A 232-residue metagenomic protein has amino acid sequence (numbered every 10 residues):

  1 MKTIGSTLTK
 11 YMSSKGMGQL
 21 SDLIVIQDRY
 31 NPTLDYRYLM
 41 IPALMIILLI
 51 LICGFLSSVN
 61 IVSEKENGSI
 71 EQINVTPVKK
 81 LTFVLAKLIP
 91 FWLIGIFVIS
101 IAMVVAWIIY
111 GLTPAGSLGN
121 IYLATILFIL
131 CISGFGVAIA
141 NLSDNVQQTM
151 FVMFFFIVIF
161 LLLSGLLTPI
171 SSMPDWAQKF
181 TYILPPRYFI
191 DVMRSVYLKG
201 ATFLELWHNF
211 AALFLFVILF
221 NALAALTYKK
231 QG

Functional and structural regions predicted by a protein language model:
M1-L56: Transport-system extracytoplasmic interface segments
I46-I50, I94-V98, L127-F128, Y182 (+1 more regions): Alpha-helical transmembrane segments of multi-pass membrane transport proteins
I47-N67, V137: A hydrophobic alpha-helix feature that marks transmembrane segments and, especially, their cytosolic C-terminal ends
S58-K65, A106-G119, L142-S143: Interfacial segments of transmembrane alpha-helices in multi-pass membrane proteins
S63, Q72-K80: Short helix-to-coil transition segments within interhelical loops that connect adjacent transmembrane helices
V78-V105, Y122, I126, F210 (+1 more regions): Selective transmembrane-helix segments that form parts of the transport pathway or gating/packing helices in multipass
T113-G232: Membrane-spanning alpha-helical segments of multipass transporters and channels
